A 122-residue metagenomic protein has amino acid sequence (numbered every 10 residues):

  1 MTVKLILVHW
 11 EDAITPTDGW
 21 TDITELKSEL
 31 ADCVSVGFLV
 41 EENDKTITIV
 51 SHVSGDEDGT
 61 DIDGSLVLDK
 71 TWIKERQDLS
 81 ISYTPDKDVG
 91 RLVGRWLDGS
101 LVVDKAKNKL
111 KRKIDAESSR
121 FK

Functional and structural regions predicted by a protein language model:
T2-K122: Conserved RNA-binding domains used in RNP assembly and mRNA/RNA metabolism
